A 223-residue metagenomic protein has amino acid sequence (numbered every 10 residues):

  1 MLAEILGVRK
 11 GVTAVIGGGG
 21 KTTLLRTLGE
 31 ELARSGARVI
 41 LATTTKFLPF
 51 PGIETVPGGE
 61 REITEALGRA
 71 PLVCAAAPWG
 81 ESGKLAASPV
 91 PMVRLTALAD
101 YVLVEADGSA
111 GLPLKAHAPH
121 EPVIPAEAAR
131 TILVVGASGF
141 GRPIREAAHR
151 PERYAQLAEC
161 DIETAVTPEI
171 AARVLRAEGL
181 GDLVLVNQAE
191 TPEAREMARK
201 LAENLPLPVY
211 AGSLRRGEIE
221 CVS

Functional and structural regions predicted by a protein language model:
L2-S35: Walker A (P-loop) phosphate-binding motif
V15, V39-T43, C74-A77, V102-A106 (+3 more regions): General beta-strand structural signal in soluble alpha/beta enzymes
G29-S82: N-terminal phosphate/diphosphate-binding loop that engages ATP/GTP or pyrophosphate donors across diverse enzyme folds
G58-I63, E146-I162: Acidic, Ser/Thr-rich peripheral helices and adjacent loops at domain boundaries
A75-A116: Phosphate-binding/switch loop-helix module in NTP-utilizing enzymes
A106, G136-S138, L157-V174, G181-R195 (+1 more regions): G-domain G4 guanine-recognition motif of GTPases
A118-F140: Inter-motif core of Ras-like GTPase G domains
A198-S223: Canonical P-loop GTPase G-domain recognition
